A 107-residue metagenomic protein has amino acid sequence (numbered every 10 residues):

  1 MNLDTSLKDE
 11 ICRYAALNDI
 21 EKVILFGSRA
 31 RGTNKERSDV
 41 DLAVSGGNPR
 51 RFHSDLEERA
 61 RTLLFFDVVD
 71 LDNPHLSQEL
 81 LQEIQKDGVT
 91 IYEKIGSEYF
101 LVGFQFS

Functional and structural regions predicted by a protein language model:
M1-I24, A30-E36, S45-S107: Catalytic core of pol beta-like nucleotidyltransferases
